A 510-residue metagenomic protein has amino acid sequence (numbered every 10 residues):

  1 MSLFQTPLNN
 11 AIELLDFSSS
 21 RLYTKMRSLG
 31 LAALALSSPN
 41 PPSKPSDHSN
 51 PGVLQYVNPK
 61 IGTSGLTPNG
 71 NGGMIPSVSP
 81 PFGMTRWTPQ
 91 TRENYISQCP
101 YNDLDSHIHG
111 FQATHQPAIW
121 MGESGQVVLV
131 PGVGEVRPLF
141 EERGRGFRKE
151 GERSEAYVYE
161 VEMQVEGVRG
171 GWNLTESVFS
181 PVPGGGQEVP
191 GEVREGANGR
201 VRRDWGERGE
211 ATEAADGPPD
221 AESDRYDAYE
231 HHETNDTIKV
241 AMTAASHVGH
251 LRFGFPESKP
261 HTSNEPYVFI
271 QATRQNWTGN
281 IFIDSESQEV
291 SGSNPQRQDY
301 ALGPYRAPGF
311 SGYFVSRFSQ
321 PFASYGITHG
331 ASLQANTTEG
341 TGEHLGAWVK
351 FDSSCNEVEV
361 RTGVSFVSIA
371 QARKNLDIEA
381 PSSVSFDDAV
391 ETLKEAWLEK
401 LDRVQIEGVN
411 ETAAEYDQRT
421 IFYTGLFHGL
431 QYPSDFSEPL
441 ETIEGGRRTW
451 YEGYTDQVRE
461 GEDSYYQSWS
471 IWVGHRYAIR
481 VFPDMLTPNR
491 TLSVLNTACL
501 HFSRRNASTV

Functional and structural regions predicted by a protein language model:
M1-P7, A11, R21-P42: Fungal secretory targeting signals
L14: Cationic, low-complexity basic patches in intrinsically disordered or flexible, solvent-exposed regions
P41-E213, G217-V510: Accessory carbohydrate-recognition regions in carbohydrate-active enzymes
